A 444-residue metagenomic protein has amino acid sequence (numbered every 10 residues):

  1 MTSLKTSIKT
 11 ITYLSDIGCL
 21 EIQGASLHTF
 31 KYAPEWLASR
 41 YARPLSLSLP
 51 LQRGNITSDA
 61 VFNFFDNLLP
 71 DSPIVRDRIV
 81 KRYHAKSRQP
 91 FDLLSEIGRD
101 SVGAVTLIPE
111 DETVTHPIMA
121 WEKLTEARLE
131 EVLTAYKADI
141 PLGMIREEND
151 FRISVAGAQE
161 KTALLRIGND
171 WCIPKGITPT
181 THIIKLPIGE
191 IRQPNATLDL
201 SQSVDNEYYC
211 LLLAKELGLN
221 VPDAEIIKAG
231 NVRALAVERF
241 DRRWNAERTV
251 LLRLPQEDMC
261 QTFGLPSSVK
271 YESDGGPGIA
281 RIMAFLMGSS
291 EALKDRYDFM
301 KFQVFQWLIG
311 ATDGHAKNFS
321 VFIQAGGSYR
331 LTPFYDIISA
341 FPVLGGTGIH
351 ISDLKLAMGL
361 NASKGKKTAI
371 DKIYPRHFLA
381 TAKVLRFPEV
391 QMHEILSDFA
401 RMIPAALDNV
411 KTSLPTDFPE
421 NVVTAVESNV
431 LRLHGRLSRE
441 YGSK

Functional and structural regions predicted by a protein language model:
S7: DNA-binding patch around the recognition helix
T10, D16-A316, S320-K444: Phosphate/dinucleotide-binding and metal-coordinating scaffold of catalytic cores in nucleotide-dependent enzymes
